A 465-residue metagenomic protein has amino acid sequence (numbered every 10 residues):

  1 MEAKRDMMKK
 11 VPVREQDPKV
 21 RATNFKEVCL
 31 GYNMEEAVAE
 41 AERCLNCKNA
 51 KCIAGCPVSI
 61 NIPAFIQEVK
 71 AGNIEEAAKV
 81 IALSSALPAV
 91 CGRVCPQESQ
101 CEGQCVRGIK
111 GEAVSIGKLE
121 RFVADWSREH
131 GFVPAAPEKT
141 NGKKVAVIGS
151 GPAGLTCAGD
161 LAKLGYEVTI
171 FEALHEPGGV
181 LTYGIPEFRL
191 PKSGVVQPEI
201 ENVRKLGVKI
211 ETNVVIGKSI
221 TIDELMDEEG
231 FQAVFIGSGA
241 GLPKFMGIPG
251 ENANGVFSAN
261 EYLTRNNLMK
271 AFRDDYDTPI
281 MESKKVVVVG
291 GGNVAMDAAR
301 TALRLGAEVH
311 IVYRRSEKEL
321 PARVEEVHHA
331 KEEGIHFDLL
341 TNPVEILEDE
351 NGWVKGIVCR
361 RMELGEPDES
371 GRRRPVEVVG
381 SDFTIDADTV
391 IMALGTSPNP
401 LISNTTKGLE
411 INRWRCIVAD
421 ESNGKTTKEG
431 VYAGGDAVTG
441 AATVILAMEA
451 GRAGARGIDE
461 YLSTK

Functional and structural regions predicted by a protein language model:
R21-A39, I60-R93, K110-K139, N266-N267: Ferredoxin-type iron-sulfur electron-transfer modules in oxidoreductases and energy-metabolism complexes
E42-A64, A86-I109: Local cysteine-cluster metal-coordination motifs and their immediate loop/turn environment, predominantly Fe-S cluster
E76, K139, K144-I148, I200-I248 (+5 more regions): Feature captures the FAD/FMN-dependent oxidoreductase FAD-binding
V123-K139, V196-K218, P243-L305, N412-S422 (+1 more regions): Glycine-rich dinucleotide-binding loop and its adjacent helix/turn
K144-T169, A295-L303: N-terminal Rossmann-like FAD-binding beta1-loop-alpha1 element of flavoenzymes
E167-I170, L174-K205, I210-E211, A299-E345: Rossmann-like dinucleotide-binding cores of NAD(P)H-dependent redox enzymes
N252-S283, P367-A441: FAD-site-proximal beta/loop scaffold in flavoenzymes
A437-T464: A conserved FAD-binding loop/helix module that cradles the flavin
